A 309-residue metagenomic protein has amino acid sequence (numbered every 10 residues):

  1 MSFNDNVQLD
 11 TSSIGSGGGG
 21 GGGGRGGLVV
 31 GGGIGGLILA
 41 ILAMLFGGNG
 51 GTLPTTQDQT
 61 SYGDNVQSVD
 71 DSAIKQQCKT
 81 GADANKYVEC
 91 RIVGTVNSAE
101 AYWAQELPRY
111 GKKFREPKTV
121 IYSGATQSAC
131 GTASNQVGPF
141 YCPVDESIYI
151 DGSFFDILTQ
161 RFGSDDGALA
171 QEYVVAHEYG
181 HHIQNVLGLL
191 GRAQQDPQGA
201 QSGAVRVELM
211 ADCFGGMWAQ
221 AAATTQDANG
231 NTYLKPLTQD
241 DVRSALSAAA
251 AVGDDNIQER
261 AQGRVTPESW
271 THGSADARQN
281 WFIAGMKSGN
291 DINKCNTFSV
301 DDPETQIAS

Functional and structural regions predicted by a protein language model:
M1-A73: Long amphipathic alpha-helical segments used for membrane anchoring, targeting, substrate engagement, or oligomerization
S2-S16, G199-G230: Post-HExxH zinc-binding segment in Zn-dependent metallohydrolases
I41, W103, I150, Y173-V186 (+2 more regions): Active-site recognition of the HExxH zinc-binding catalytic motif
C90, G94-V96, E106-P108, M210-D255: Short helix/loop segments within enzyme catalytic domains that coordinate or immediately flank catalytic cofactors
G124-D151: Catalytic zinc-binding patch centered on the HExxH motif and its immediate surroundings that defines zinc-dependent
D156-Y173, G199-V205: Short pre-active-site segment immediately N-terminal to the catalytic Zn-binding motif
Y179-Q195, M217-W218, A222-T224: Catalytic Zn2+-binding segment of zinc metalloproteases
D255-S309: Pan-zinc metallopeptidase signature
